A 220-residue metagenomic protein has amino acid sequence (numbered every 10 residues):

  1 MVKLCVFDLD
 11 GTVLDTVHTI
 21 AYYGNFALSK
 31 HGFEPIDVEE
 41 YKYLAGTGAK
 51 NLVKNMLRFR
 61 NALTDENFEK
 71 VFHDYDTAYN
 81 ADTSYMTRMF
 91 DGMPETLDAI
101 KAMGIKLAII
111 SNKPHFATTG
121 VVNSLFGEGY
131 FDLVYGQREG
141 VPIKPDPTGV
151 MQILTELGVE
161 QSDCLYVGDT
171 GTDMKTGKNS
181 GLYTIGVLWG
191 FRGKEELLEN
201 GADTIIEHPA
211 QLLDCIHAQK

Functional and structural regions predicted by a protein language model:
M1-K3, E39, P114-H115, T119-K220: Asp-based, Mg2+/Mn2+-dependent phosphohydrolase catalytic module
M1-Y43: Active-site neighborhood of HAD-like aspartate-dependent phosphohydrolases
Y22-F26, N51-N55, D74, E95 (+4 more regions): Alpha-helical elements of Rossmann-like donor-binding domains used by nucleotide-donor carbohydrate transfer enzymes
S29-E34, R60-E66, A102-M103, F126-Y130 (+1 more regions): Short helix-capping segments at alpha-helix termini
G46-A81, D98-A99: A metal-dependent, Asp-based hydrolase signature
N80-I109, H115, T119, P147: Short, acidic loop-to-helix structural element flanking the phosphoryl-transfer center in phosphate-processing enzymes
